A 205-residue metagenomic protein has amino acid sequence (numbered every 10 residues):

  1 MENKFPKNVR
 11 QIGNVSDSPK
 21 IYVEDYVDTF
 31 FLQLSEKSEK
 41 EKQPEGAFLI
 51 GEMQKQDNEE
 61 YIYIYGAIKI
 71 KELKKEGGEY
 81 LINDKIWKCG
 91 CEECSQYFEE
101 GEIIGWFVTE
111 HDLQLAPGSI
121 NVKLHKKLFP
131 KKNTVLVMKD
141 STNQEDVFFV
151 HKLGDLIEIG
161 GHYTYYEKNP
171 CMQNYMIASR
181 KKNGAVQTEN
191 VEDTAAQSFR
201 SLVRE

Functional and structural regions predicted by a protein language model:
M1-G105, H111-A195, E205: N-terminal beta-strand/alpha-helix entry module and adjacent surface of metal-dependent catalytic domains
